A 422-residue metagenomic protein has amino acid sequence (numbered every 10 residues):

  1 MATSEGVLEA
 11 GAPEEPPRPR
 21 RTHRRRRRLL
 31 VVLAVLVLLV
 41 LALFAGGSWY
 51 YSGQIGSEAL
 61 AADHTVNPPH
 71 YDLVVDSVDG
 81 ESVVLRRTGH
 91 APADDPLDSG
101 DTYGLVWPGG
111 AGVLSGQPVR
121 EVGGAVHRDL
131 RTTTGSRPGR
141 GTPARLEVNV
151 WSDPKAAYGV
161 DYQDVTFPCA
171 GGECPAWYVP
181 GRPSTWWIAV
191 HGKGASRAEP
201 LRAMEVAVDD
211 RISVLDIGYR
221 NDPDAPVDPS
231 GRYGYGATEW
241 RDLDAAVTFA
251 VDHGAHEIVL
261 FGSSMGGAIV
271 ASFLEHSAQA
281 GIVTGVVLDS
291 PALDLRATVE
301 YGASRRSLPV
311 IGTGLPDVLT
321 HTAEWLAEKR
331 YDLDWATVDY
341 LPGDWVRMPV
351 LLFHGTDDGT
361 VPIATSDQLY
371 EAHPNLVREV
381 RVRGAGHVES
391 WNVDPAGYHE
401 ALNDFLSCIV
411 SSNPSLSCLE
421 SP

Functional and structural regions predicted by a protein language model:
T132-R182: N-terminal cap/lid segment of alpha/beta-hydrolase-fold proteins
A170-P226: Short, surface-exposed "cap/lid" segments of acyl-processing enzymes
R232-A255, V259, S272: Alpha/beta-hydrolase active-site loop
F261-G266, V270: Gly/Ala-rich beta-loop-alpha elbow adjacent to hydrolase catalytic centers
H276-L333: Hydrolase active-site cap/lid region
D344-R347, L351-H354, D358: Short beta-strand/loop motif that positions the catalytic acidic residue of the alpha/beta-hydrolase fold
G359-T365: Conserved alpha/beta-hydrolase "acid-adjacent" motif
A385-H399: Catalytic histidine-centered segment of alpha/beta-hydrolase-like enzymes
